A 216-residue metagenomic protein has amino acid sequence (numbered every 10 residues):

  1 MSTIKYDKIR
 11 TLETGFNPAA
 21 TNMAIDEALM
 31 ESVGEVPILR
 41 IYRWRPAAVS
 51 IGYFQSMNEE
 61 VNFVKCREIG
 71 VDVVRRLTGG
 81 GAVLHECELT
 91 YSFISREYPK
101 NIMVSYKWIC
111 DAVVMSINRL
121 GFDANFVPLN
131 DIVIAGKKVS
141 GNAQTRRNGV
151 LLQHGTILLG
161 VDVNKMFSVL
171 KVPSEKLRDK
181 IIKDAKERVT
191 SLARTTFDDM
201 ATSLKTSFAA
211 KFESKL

Functional and structural regions predicted by a protein language model:
M1-E60, V64, E175, K180-L216: Active-site loop/lid in soluble adenylation, ligation, and acyl-transfer enzymes
G34, Y98-K100, K107, D111-A124 (+1 more regions): Long, positively charged amphipathic alpha-helical accessory segments at protein N-termini or as interdomain linkers
E35-I38, R45-A47, I69-V71, C87 (+2 more regions): Short coil/turn connectors at secondary-structure junctions
I41, S56-E97: A glycine-rich, hydrophobic loop/mini-helix early in the fold
W44-P46, F126-L129: Short Gly/Ser/Thr- and Asp/Glu-enriched loop/turn motifs at secondary-structure junctions
A48, C66, R75-L77, K137 (+1 more regions): Short glycine- and Lys/Arg-enriched binding-loop motifs that mark or flank ligand-binding interfaces
D131-I134: Glycine- and Gly-Pro-enriched alpha-helical subdomains that act as flexible, kink-prone "lid/hinge" or packing modules
